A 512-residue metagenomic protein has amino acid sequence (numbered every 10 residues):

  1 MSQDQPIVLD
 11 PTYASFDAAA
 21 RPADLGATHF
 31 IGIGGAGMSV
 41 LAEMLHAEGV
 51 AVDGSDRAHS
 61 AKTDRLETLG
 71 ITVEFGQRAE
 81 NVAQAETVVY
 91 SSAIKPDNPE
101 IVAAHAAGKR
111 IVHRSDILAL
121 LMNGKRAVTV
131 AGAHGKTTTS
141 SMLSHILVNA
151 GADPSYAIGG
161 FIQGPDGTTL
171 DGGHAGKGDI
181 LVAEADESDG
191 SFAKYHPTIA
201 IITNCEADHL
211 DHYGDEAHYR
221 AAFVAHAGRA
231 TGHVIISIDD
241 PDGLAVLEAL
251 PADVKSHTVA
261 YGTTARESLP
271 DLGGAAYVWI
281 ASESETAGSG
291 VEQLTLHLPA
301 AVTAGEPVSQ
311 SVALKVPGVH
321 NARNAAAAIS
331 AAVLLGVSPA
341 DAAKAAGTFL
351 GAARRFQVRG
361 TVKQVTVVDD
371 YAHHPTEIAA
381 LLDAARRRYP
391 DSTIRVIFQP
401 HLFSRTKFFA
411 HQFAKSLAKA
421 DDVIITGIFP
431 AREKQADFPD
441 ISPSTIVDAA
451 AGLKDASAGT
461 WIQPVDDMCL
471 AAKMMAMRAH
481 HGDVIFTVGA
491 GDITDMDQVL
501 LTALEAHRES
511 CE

Functional and structural regions predicted by a protein language model:
M1-A61, E67-I71, Q84, V88 (+8 more regions): ATP-dependent carboxylate-amine ligase
A19, M44-A47, E67, N81 (+3 more regions): Phosphate-binding loop of NTP-binding sites
D53, E74, V89, V112 (+11 more regions): Hydrophobic/aromatic beta-strand patches that form the interior of the parallel beta-sheet core in alpha/beta enzyme
S55-D56, E74-Q77, V112-D116, A157-I158 (+5 more regions): Beta-strand->loop->alpha-helix junctions that form or flank phosphate-binding loops in nucleotide-handling enzymes
F75-S92: BRCT (BRCA1 C-terminal) domain core and associated BRCT-interaction motifs
Y90-A93, I236-D239, T263-T264, D466 (+1 more regions): Structural motif
K95-P96, A119, P241-A245, E267-S268 (+4 more regions): Short, active-site-adjacent cap segments at secondary-structure transitions
E283-V308: Acidic-glycine-rich active-site phosphate/pyrophosphate-binding loop
